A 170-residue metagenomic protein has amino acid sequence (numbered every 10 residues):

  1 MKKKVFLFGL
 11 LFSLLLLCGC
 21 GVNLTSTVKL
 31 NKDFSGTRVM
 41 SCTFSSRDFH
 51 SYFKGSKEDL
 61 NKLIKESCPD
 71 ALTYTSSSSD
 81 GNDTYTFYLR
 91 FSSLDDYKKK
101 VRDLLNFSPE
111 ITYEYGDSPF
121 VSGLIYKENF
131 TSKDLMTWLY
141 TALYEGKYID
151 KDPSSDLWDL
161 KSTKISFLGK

Functional and structural regions predicted by a protein language model:
M1-V5, G9-L11: Positively charged n-region of N-terminal signal peptides that target proteins for export
S13-L14, N61: Residue-level signal for mature regions of secreted extracellular proteins and peptides
L16-G19: C-terminal motif of bacterial Sec signal peptides marking the signal peptidase cleavage site
G21-N23: Bacterial signal peptide processing site
K29-D48: Post-signal peptide N-terminal segment of mature Sec-exported envelope proteins
T43-L72, E128-L139, L143: Post-signal-peptide N-terminal segment of Sec-exported extracytoplasmic proteins
A71-K170: Mature, soluble, non-transmembrane domains
